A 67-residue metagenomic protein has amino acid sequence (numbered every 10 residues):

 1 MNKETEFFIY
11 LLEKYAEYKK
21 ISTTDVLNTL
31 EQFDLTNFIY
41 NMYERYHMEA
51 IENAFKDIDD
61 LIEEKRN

Functional and structural regions predicted by a protein language model:
M1-D25: N-terminal acidic leader/helix
M1-F7, Y40-I51: Charged, low-complexity, helix/coiled-coil-prone segments
E4, Y18, N37, E64-R66: Mixed-charge, low-complexity intrinsically disordered regions
E6, T24, F33, E49-K56: Generic alpha-helical secondary structure signal
K14-Y15, L30, E64: Low-complexity, intrinsically disordered/propeptide-like segments
S22-L30, D34-M42: Amphipathic, hydrophobic secondary-structure cores in small proteins
E44-N67: Long, compositionally biased
